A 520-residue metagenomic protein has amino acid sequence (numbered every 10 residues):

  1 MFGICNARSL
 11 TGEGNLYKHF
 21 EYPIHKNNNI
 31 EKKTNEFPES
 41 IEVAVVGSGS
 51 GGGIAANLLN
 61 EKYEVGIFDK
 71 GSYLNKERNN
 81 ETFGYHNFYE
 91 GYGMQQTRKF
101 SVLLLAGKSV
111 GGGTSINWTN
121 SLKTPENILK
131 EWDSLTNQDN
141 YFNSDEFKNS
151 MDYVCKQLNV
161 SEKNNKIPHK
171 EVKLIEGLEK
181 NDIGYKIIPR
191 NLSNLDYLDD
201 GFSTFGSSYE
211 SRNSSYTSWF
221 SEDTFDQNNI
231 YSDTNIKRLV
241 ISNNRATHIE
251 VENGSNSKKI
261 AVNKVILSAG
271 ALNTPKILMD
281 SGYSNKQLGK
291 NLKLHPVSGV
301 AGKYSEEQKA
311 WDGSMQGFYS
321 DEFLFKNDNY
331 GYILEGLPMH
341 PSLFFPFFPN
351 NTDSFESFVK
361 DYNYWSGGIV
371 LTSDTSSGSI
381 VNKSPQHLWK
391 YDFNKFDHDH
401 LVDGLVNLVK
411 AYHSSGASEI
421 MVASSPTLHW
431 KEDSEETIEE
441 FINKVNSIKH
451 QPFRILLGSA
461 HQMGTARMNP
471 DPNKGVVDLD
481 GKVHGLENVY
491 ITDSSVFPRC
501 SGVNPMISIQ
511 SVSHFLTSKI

Functional and structural regions predicted by a protein language model:
M1-F37, Y283, P385-I520: C-terminal lid/capping helical subdomain adjacent to the catalytic/cofactor pocket in oxidative enzymes
M1-K32, L135-R238, S242, E419-I448 (+1 more regions): Conserved redox-cofactor binding core of oxidoreductases
P38-E39, E90-L105, N256-V262, M315-L324 (+2 more regions): Short, hydrophobic/aliphatic alpha-helical segments
S40-I67: N-terminal Rossmann-like FAD-binding beta1-loop-alpha1 element of flavoenzymes
G49-S50, L272, V496: Residue-level detector of alpha-helix initiation sites
E64-F83, L103, S109, L239 (+4 more regions): Glycine-rich loop(s) and the adjacent beta-strand/alpha-helix scaffold that form part
G84-K163, V370-S377: Redox-cofactor-proximal catalytic regions of oxidoreductases
L135, N285-L288, L294-H413, E419 (+4 more regions): FAD cofactor-binding and catalytic pocket of flavoenzymes
